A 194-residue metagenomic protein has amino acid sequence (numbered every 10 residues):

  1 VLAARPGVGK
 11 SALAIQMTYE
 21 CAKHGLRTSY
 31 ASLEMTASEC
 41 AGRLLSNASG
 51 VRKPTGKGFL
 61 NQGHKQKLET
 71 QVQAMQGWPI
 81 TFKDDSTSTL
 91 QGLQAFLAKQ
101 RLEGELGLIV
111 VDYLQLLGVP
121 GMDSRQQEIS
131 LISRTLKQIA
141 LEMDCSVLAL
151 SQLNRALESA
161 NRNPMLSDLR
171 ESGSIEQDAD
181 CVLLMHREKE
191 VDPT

Functional and structural regions predicted by a protein language model:
A3-A4: The Walker A (P-loop) glycine that initiates the GxxxxGKT/S ATP-binding motif of P-loop NTPases
G7: Walker A (P-loop) phosphate-binding loop of P-loop NTPases
K10-S11: Conserved lysine of the Walker
E20-E105, V119: Cytosolic-facing regulatory segments adjacent to core modules
E34-S38, S86-T89, L114-L117, V147 (+2 more regions): Conserved nucleotide-binding/hydrolysis micro-motifs of P-loop NTPases
K67, Q127-T194: Phosphate-binding/switch region of NTP-binding enzymes
G118-R125: Conserved ATPase-coupling elements of RecA-like P-loop NTPase cores
